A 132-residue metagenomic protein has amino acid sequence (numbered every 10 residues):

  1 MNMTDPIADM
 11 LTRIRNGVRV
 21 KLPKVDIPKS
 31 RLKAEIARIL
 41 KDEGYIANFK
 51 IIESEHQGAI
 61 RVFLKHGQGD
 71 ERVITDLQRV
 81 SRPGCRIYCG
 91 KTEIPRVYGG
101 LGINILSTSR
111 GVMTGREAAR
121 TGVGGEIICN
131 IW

Functional and structural regions predicted by a protein language model:
M1-W132: Core subunits and conserved enzymes of cellular information-processing and envelope-translocation systems across
